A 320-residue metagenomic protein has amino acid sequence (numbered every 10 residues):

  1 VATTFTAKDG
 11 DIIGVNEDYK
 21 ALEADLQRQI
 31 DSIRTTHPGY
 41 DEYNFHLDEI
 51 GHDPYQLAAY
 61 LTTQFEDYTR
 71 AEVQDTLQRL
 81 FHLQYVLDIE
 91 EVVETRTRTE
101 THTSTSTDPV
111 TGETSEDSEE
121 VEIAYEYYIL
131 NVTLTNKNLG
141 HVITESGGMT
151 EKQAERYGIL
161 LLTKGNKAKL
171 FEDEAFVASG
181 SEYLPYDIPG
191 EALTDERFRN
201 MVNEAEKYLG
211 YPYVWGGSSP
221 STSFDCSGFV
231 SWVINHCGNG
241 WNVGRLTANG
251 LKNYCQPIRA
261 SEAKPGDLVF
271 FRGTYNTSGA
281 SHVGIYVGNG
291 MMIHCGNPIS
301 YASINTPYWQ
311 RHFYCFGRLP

Functional and structural regions predicted by a protein language model:
T3-P212, R311-H312, R318-P320: Intrinsically disordered, low-complexity, Pro/Ser/Thr/Asn/Gly/Ala-rich spacer/linker segments adjacent to signal
A21, D25, R197-N200, E204 (+3 more regions): Extracytoplasmic/secreted proteins, especially bacterial periplasmic and envelope-associated proteins
A205, L209, V233-I234, G296: Hydrophobic aliphatic residues
Y211-P265: Catalytic cysteine-centered active-site loop
G216, F271-R272, C295: Thr-Gly-centered strand-to-loop micro-motif
N235, R272-T274: A generic structural motif
A248, N253-A260, Y275-P320: Aromatic- and glycine-rich peptidoglycan recognition patches
